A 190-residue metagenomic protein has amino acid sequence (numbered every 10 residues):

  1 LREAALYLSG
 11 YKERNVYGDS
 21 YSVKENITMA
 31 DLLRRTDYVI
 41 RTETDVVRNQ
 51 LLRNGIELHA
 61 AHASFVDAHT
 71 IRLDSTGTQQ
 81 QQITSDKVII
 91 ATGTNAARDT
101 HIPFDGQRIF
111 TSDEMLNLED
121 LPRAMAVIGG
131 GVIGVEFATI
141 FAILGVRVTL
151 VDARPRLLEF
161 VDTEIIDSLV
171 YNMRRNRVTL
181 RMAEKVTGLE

Functional and structural regions predicted by a protein language model:
L1-L121, R154-L158, E164-N176, R181 (+1 more regions): Glycine-rich flavin
E119-R156, F160-V161: Rossmann-like NAD(P)H-binding beta-loop-alpha module
